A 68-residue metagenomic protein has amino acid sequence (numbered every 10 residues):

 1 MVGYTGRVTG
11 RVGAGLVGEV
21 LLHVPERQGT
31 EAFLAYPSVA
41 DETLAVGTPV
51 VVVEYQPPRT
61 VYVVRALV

Functional and structural regions predicted by a protein language model:
M1-V68: Terminal membrane-proximal soluble interaction domains of membrane-associated proteins
